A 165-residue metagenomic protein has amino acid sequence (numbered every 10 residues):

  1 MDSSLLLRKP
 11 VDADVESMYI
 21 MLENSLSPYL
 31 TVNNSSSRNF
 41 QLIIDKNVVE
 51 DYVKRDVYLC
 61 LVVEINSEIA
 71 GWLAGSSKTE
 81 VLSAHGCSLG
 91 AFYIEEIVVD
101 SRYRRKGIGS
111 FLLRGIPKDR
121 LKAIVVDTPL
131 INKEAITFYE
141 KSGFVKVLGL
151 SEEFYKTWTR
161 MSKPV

Functional and structural regions predicted by a protein language model:
L5-I20: A short beta-loop-alpha structural element at the N-terminal edge of CoA-dependent acyl/N-acetyltransferase catalytic
E23-V49: Conserved GNAT-fold acetyl-CoA-binding loop/helix
N47-V62: A short helix-loop-beta-strand connector motif used in the catalytic cores of GNAT acetyltransferases and, in some
V62, E68-S77, Y93, V98: Conserved beta-strand in the GNAT
A84-S101, D127: Conserved acetyl-CoA binding element of GNAT-fold acetyltransferases
V99, R105-K118, T137-K141: Conserved acetyl-CoA-binding loop-helix of GNAT-fold acetyltransferases
R104, V125-T137, E152-T157: Conserved beta-strand-loop-alpha-helix junction that forms the acyl-donor binding cleft
